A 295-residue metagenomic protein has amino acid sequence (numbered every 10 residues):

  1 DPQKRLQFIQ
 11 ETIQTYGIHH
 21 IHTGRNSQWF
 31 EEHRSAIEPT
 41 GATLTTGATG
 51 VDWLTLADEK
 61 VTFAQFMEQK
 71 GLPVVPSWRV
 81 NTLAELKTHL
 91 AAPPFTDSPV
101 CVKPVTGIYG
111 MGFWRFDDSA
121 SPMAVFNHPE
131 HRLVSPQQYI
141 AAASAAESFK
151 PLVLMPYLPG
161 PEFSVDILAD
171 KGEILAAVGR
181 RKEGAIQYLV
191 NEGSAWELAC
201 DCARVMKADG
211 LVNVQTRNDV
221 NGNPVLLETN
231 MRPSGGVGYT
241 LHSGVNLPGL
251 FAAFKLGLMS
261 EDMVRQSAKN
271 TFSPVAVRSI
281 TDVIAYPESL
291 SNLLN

Functional and structural regions predicted by a protein language model:
D1-T88, A92: Conserved N-proximal alpha/beta basic substrate-recognition cap immediately N-terminal to, or forming the N-lobe
Y16, A185-N295: ATP-dependent carboxylate activation and anion-phosphoryl transfer catalytic cores that bind Mg-ATP to form
G17-H19, T96-P99, K150, G210 (+1 more regions): Short coil/turn segments at beta-strand junctions that form active-site/ligand-binding loops
N26-Q28, V105-G107, R232: Short glycine-rich anion-binding loops that position phosphate/pyrophosphate groups of nucleotides and phosphorylated
F30-R34, M111-F113, G238: Short glycine-/acidic-enriched loop or helix-start segments at secondary-structure transitions that form or flank
G41-A48, A177-E183, N230-P233: Short glycine/proline- and charge-enriched loop/turn segments that cap or connect secondary-structure elements
L54-L152, P159, R181: Active-site nucleotide/adenylate-binding loops and adjacent lid/helix of ATP-dependent enzymes
F126-K207, R217-V225: Phosphate-binding site of ATP-dependent enzymes
